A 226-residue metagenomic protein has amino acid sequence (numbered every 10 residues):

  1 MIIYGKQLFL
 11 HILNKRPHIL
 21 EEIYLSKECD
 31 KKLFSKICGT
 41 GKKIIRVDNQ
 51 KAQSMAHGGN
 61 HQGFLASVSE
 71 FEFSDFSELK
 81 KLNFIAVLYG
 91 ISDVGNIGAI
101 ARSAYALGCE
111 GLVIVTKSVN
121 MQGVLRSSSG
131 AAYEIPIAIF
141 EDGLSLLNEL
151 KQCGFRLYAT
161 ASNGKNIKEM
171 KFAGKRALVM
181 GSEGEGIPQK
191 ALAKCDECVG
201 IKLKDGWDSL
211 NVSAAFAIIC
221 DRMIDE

Functional and structural regions predicted by a protein language model:
M1, I19-I23, E110-L112, E134-P136 (+1 more regions): Short active-site oxyanion
M1-D75: N-terminal positively charged helical leader segments and presequences
I3, I44-D48, I135-S145, V199: Short acidic-hydrophobic, aromatic-tinged amphipathic segments that line or gate anion-handling sites
E21, A106, R126-A131, Q189-E226: Structured adenosyl-cofactor binding patch, chiefly the S-adenosyl-L-methionine
V47-D48, Y89, V115-T116, E141 (+2 more regions): Short beta->alpha connector loops at strand-helix junctions that form conserved, small/polar/Pro-enriched
N49-A56, E72-S74, G143-N148, K165-I167 (+1 more regions): A short acidic, often aromatic-flanked loop/helix-cap motif at beta-alpha or helix-coil junctions that lines enzyme
E78-K165: RNA substrate-binding interface of SAM-dependent RNA methyltransferases
Y158-D208: Active-site/ligand-binding-proximal alpha/beta "capping" segment
